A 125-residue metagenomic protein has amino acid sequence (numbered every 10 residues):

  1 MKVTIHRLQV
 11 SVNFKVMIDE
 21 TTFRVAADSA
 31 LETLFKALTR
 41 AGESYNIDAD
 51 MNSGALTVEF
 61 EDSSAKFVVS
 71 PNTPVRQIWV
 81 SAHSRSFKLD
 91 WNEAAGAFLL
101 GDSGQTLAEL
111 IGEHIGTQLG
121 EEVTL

Functional and structural regions predicted by a protein language model:
T4-V16: Short, Lys/Arg-enriched N-terminal segments with co-localized hydrophobic residues within the first ~10-30 amino acids
M17-L125: N-terminal intrinsically disordered, cationic/polar leader segments that include organellar targeting peptides
